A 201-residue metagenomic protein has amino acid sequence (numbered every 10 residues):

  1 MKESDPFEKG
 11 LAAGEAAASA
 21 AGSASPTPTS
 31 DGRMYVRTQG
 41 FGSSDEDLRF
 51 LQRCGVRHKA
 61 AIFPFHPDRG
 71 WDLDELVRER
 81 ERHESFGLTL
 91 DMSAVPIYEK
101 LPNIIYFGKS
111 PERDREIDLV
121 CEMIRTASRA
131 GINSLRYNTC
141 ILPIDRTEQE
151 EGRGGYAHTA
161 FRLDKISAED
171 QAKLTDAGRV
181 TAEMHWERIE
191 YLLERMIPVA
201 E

Functional and structural regions predicted by a protein language model:
M1-S23: N-terminal export signals
E8, A21-S23, I105-E201: Active-site acidic/histidine proton-transfer and metal-coordination neighborhood in alpha/beta enzyme cores
G22-E46: Boundary/entry segment of secreted carbohydrate-active catalytic domains
M34-Q39, R57-A61, L90-A94, L135-Y137: Hydrophobic faces of well-ordered beta-strands that scaffold small-molecule active sites in alpha/beta enzyme cores
Q39-S43, I62-H66, V95-Y98, T139-L142: Active-site beta-loop-alpha junctions enriched in small/polar residues
G40-Q52, E75, R115-I124, L193: Short, acidic/polar
G42-P64, S85-F86, R129-S134: Catalytic domains of carbohydrate-active enzymes, especially glycoside hydrolases
I62-R78, D145: Glycine-rich, proline-tolerant flexible connector loops at the mouths of alpha/beta enzymes
